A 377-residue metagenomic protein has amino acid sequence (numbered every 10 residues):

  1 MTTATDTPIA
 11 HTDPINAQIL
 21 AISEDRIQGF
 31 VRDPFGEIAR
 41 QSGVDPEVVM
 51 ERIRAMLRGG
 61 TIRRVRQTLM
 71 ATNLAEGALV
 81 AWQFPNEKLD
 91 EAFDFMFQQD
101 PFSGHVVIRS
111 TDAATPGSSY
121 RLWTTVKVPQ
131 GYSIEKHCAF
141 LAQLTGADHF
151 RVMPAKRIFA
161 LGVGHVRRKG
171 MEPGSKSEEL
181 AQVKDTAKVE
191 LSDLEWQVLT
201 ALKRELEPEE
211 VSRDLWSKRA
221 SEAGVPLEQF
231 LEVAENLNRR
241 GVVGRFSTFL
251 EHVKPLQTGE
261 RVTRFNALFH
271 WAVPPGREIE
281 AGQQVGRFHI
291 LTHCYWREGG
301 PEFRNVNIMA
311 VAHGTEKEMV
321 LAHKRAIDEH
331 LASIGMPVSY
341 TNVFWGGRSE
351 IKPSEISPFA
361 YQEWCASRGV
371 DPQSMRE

Functional and structural regions predicted by a protein language model:
M1-E377: A compositional/biophysical signature of low hydrophobicity enriched in polar/charged and small residues
